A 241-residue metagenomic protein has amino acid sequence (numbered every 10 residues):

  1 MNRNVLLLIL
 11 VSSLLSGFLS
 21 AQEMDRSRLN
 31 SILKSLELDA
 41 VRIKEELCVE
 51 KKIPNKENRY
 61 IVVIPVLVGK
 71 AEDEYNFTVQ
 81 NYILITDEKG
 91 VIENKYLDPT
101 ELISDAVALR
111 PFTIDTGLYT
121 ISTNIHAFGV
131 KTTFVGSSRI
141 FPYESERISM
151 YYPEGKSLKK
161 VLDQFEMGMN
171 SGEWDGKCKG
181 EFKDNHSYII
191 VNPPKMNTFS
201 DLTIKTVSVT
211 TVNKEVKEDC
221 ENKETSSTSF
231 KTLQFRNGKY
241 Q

Functional and structural regions predicted by a protein language model:
M1-D25: Bacterial Sec-dependent N-terminal signal peptides
Q22-Y75: Start-of-domain marker
R28-V41, E93-L109, Q164-G180: Surface-exposed loop and turn segments in beta-propeller and other repeat-based domains that flank or scaffold
R59-L67, T120-F134, M196-V207: Acidic/hydrophobic-patterned starts of short beta strands in beta-sheet-rich repeat architectures
V62-S122: Short N-terminal edge-element motif at the start of the domain
A71-N76, S137-Y143, D219-E224: Short consensus segments that form the blades of beta-propeller domains, in both extracellular/periplasmic
T78-E88, E144-G155, S226-F235: Beta-propeller blade signature
A108-I121, K159-E224: Short aromatic loop motif centered on NTY/YTY
